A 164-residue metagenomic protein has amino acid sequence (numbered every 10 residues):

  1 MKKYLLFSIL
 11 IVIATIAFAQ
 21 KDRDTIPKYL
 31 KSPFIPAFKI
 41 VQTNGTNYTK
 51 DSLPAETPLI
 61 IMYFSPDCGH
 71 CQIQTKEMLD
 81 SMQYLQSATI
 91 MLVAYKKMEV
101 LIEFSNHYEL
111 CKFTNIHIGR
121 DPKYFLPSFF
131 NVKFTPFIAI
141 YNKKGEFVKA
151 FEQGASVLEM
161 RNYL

Functional and structural regions predicted by a protein language model:
M1-T25, L164: Bacterial Sec-dependent N-terminal signal peptides
Q20-D51: N-terminal "domain-start" segment that seeds a small globular fold
I35-P36, L59, T135-P136: Short loop/turn microsegments at loop-to-beta-strand junctions
K50-Q72, M78: Short active-site neighborhood of thiol/selenol oxidoreductases, capturing the structured segment around
T57, F134, I140-L164: Thiol-/selenol-based redox modules, centered on thioredoxin-like and closely related oxidoreductase domains
Q72-L110, F125-S128: Structural microenvironment flanking redox-active thiols in thiol-disulfide oxidoreductases
Y108-A139: Short, internal strand/loop/helix patches that form the active-site neighborhood or redox-interaction surface
